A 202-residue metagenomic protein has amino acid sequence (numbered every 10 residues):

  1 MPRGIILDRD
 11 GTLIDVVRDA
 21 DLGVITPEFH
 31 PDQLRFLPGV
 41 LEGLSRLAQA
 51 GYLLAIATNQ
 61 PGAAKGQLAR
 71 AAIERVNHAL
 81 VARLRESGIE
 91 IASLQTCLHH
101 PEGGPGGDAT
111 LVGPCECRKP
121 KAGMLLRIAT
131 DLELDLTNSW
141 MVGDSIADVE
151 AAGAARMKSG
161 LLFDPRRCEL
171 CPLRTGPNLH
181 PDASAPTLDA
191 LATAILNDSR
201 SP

Functional and structural regions predicted by a protein language model:
M1-L53: Active-site neighborhood of HAD-like aspartate-dependent phosphohydrolases
D21-F29, P105-V112, T175-G176: Short glycine/proline- and charge-enriched loop/turn segments that cap or connect secondary-structure elements
E28-R35, L68-R75, V112-P120: Alpha-helix N-cap and loop-to-helix initiation/capping positions
V40, L44-R83, S87-G103, A152: Substrate-recognition element of Asp-dependent hydrolases with the DxDx(T/V) motif
D108-V149: Conserved Lys-Pro-Asp/Glu-containing loop-to-beta segment of HAD-superfamily phosphomonoesterases, centered on
W140-A183: Acidic, Mg2+-coordinating phosphoryl-transfer loop and its flanking beta/alpha structural elements, shared across
D182-A190: Short acidic-hydrophobic, aromatic-tinged amphipathic segments that line or gate anion-handling sites
